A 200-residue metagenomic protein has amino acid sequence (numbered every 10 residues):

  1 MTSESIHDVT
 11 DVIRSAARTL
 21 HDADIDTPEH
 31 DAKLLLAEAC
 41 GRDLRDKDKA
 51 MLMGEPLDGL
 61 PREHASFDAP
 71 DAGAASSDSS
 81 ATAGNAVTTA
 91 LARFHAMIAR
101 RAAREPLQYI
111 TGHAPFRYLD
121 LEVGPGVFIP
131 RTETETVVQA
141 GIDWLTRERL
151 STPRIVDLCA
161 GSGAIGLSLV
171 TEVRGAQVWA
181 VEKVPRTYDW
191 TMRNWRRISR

Functional and structural regions predicted by a protein language model:
M1, D11-R14, R18, T89-A99 (+3 more regions): Replace "anionic and nucleotidyl ligands
M1-D31: Non-catalytic nucleic-acid substrate-recognition regions in nucleic-acid-modifying enzymes
T2-E4, A65-S66, A75-S79, G161 (+2 more regions): Intrinsically disordered, low-complexity segments enriched in Ser/Pro/Gly/Ala and basic residues
H21, E38, R196: Short polybasic/polar patches that bind polyanions
D22, R42, G175-A176: Short, well-ordered coil loops that connect the C-terminus of an alpha-helix to the N-terminus of a beta-strand
E29, L36-W144: Conserved AdoMet
L35-L36, G166: Short alpha-helical scaffolding segments that buttress acidic/His motifs in well-ordered protein cores
E133-R200: Conserved SAM/SAH cofactor-binding pocket of Class I
